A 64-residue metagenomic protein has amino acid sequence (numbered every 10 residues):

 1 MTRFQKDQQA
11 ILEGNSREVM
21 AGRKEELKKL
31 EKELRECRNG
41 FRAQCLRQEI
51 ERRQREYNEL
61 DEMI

Functional and structural regions predicted by a protein language model:
M1-I11: Short, charge-rich amphipathic alpha-helices with coiled-coil/heptad character
N15-E31, E49: Short amphipathic alpha-helical heptad-repeat segments
M20, E51-I64: Amphipathic alpha-helical coiled-coil segments
K24, G40-R52: Short, charged, amphipathic alpha-helical segments
K24-L27, L34, E56-D61: A general secondary-structure boundary signal
L34-F41, I64: Secondary-structure edge/capping motif, primarily at the C-terminal ends of alpha-helices and the immediately following
